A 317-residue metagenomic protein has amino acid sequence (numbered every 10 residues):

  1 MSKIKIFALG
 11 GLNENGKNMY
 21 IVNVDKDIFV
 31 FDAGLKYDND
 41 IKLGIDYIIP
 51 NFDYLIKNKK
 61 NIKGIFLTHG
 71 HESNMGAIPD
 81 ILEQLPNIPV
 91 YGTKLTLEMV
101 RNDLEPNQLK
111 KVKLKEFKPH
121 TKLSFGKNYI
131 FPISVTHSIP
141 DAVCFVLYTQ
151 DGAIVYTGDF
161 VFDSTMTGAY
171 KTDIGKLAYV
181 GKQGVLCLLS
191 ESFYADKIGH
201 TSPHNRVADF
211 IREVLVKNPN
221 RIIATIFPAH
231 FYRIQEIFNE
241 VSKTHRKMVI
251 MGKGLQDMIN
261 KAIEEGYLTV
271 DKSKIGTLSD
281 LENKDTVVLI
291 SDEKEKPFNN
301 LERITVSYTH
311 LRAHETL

Functional and structural regions predicted by a protein language model:
S2-F66, H71-D280, E295-Y308: His/Asp/Glu-rich metal-coordinating catalytic cores of metallo-dependent phosphodiesterases/hydrolases acting on
N283-D285: Active-site lining segments that contact anionic ligands and/or coordinate catalytic metals
T309-L317: Conserved small/polar residues in nucleotide/adenosyl-binding loops
